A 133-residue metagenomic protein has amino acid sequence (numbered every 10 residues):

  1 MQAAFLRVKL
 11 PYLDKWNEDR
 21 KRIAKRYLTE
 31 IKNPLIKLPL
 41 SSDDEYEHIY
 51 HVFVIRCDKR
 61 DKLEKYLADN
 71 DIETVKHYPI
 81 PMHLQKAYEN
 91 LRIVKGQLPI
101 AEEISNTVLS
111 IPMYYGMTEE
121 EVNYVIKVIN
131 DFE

Functional and structural regions predicted by a protein language model:
M1-E133: PLP-dependent aminotransferase class I/II
